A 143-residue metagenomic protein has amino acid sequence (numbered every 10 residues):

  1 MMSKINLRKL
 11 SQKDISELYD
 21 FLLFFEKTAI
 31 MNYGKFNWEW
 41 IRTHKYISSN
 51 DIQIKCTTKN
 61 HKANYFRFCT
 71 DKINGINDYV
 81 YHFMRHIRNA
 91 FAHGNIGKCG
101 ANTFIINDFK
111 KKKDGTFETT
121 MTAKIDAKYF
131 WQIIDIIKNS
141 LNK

Functional and structural regions predicted by a protein language model:
M1-K143: Amphipathic alpha-helical interface elements
